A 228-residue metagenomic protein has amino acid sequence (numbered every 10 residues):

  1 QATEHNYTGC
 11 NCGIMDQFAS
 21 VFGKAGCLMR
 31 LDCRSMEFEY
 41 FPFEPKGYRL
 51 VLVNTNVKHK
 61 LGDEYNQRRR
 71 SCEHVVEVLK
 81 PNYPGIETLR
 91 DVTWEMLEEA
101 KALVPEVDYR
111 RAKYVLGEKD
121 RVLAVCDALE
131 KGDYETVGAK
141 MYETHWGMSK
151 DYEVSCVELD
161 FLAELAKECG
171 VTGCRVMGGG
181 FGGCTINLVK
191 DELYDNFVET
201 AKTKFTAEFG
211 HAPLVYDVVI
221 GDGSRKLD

Functional and structural regions predicted by a protein language model:
Q1-Q17: Glycine-rich, mobile lid/loop segments that gate access to catalytic sites or pores
M15-Q17, G26, Y48, G183: Change "...and in nucleic-acid phosphodiester-cleaving endonucleases..." to "...and in nucleic-acid processing enzymes
F22-G173, L188-D228: C-terminal nucleotide
G182-L188: Short, small-residue alpha-helix embedded
